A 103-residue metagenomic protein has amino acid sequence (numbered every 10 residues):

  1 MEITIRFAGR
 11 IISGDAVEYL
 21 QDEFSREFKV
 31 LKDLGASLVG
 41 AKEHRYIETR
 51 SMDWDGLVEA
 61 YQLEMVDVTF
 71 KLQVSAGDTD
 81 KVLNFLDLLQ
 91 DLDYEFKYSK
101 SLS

Functional and structural regions predicted by a protein language model:
M1-S25: Short, extreme N-terminal segment that most often corresponds to the first beta-strand
I5-R10, G40-A41, F70-L72, Y98-K100: Short beta-strand element of the conserved SAM-dependent methyltransferase core
S13, G56-A60, K97, S101-L102: Proteins with a high burden of low-complexity, intrinsically disordered sequence enriched in S/T/G/P/A and R, requiring
Y19-E27, L31, K81-Q90: Short amphipathic alpha-helices in soluble, non-transmembrane regions that often serve as interface/regulatory elements
S25, K29-G77: Short, intrinsically disordered low-complexity segments
D33-A41, L92-S103: Conserved short beta-strand edge segments in small beta-sheet-based binding/regulatory domains
V66-S101: Short, compact, well-ordered microdomains
